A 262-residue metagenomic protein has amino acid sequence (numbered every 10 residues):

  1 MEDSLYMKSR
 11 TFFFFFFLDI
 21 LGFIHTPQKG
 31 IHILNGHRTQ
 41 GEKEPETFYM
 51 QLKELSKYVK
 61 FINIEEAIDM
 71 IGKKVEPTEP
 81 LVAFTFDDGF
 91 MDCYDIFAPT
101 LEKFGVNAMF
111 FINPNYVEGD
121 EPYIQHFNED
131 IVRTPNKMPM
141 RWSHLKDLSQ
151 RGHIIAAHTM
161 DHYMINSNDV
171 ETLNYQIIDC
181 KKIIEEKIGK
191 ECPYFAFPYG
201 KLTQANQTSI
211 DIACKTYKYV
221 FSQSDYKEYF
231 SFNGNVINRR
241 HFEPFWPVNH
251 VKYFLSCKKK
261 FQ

Functional and structural regions predicted by a protein language model:
M1-F84, D92, S167-Q262: C-terminal active-site subregion of NodB/CE4 polysaccharide deacetylases
L34-N35, I154-H162: Histidine-centered catalytic micro-motifs
T39-T47, E66-R151, M164, E186 (+1 more regions): Active-site beta->alpha N-cap acidic-glycine motif
K57-Y58, F104, Q150-G152, T216: Structured helix-beta-strand junction loops
I62, M109-F111, A156, V220-F221: Structural detector of well-ordered beta-strand residues that form the stable sheet scaffold of enzyme domains
I112-P114, T159, D169, I188: Generic secondary-structure microfeatures
N113-N115, M160-D161, G200, D225: Histidine- and/or cysteine-centered catalytic micro-motif in compact active-site loops
R141, T159-D161, N206: Residue-level signal for threonine
